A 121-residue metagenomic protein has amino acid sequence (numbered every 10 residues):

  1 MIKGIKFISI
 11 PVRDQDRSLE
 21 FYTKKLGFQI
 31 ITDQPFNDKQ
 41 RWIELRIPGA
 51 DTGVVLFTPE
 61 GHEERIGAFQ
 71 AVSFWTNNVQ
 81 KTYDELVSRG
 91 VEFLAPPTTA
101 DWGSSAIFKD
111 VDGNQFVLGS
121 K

Functional and structural regions predicted by a protein language model:
M1, I10, I31-Q34, R41 (+2 more regions): Vicinal oxygen chelate
I5-F7, F69-V72: Eukaryotic phosphotyrosine signaling hubs
S9-T52: Core segments of cupin and vicinal oxygen chelate
Q15, N77-Q80: Helix N-cap motif at beta-to-alpha junctions
F21, Q80-E85: Short amphipathic alpha-helices within nucleic acid-binding modules
P48-G53, G61-E63, V79-K81: Short, charged/polar surface micro-motifs in flexible loops or helix N-caps
